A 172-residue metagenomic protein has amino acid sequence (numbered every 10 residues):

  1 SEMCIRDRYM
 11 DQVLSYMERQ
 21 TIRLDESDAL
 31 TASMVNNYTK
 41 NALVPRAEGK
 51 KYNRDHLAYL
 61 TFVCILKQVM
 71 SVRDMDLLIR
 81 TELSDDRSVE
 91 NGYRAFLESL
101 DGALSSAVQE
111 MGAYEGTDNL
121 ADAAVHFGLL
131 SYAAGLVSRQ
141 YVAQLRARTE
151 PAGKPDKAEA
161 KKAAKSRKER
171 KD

Functional and structural regions predicted by a protein language model:
M3-C4: Short, small-residue-biased leader/transition segments that mark boundaries at the very start of proteins
Y9-D25, T39: DNA-recognition alpha helix
V35-N36: Short, hydrophobic-biased segments on the C-terminal half of alpha helices that form "recognition helices"
A42: Glycine-centered, phosphate/nucleic-acid-interacting loop/turn motifs that mediate DNA/RNA or nucleotide
P45-R46: Short beta-strand "wing" residues that participate in macromolecule-binding interfaces
G49-N53: Short, Lys/Arg-rich nucleic-acid/phosphate-binding segment
V63-E82: Short, amphipathic alpha-helical interaction segments positioned at domain boundaries
T81, D85-D172: Intrinsically disordered, low-complexity, charge-dense segments enriched in Lys/Arg and Glu/Asp interspersed
